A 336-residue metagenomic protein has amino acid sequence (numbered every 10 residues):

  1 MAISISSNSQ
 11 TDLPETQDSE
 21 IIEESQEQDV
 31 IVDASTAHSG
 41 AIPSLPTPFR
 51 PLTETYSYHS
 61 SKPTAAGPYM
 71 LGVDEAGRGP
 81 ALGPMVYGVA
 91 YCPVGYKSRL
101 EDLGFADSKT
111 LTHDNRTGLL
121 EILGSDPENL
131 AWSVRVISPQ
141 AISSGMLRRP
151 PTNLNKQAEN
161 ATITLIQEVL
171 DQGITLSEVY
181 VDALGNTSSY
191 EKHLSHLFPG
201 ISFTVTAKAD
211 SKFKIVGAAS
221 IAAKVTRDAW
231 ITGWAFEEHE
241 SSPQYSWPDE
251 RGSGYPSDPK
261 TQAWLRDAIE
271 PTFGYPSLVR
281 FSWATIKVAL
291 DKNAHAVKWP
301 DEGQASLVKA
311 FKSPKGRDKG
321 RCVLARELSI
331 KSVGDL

Functional and structural regions predicted by a protein language model:
M1-L336: RNase H-like, Mg2+-dependent phosphodiesterase core, and more generally RNA phosphate-backbone-engaging helix-loop
